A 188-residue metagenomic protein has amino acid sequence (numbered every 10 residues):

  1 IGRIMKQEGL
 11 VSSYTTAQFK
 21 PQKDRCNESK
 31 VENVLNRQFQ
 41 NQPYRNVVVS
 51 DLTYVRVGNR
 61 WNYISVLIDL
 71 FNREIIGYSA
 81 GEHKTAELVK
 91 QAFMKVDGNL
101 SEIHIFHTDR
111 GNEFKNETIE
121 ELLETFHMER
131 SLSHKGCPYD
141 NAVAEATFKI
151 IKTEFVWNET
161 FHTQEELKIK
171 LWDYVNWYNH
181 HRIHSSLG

Functional and structural regions predicted by a protein language model:
I1, M5, L35, D51 (+10 more regions): Mobile genetic element proteins and their domesticated derivatives, centered on retroelements and DNA transposons
I1-P43, C137: Basic, flexible linker segments flanking DNA-binding modules in nucleic acid-interacting mobile-element proteins
S12, E129-R130: Hydrophobic beta-strand scaffold residues
P21-R25, T108-R110, N116-I119, R130-K152 (+1 more regions): RNase H-like two-metal-ion nuclease catalytic core shared by retroviral integrases and related mobile-element nucleases
R37, N41-I76, E82-H83: An active-site-proximal beta-strand-loop segment
R60, Y78-L100: Active-site beta-loop-alpha junctions of metal-dependent nucleic acid enzymes, especially the RNase H-like/DDE
V156-Q164: Short, polar/flexible loop-turn hinges at active-site or ligand-entry regions and domain interfaces
W177-G188: Charged, gly/pro-enriched flexible loop segments at helix/strand junctions
